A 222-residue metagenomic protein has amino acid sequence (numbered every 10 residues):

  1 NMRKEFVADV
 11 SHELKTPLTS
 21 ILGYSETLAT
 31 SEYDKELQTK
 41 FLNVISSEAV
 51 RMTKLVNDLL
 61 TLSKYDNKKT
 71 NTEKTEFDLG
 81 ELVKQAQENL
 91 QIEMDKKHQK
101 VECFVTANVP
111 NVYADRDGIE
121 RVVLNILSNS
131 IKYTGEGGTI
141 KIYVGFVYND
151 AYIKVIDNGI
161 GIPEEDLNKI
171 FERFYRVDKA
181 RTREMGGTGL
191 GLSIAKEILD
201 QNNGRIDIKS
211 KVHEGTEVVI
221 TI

Functional and structural regions predicted by a protein language model:
Y33, L37, N67-T72, A107 (+1 more regions): Conserved micro-motifs of the catalytic ATP-binding
S47-M52: Short alpha-helical segment of the dimerization/phosphotransfer core of two-component systems
E73-F77, D95, K100-P110, V147: Conserved catalytic submotifs in the C-terminal HATPase_c
L79, G161-E172: Short helix N-cap motif at coil->helix boundaries in the Bergerat
S130-I131: Short helix-loop "hinge" at the ATP-lid/N-box region of the Bergerat-fold HATPase_c
G137-N149: Short beta-strand/loop element within the Bergerat-fold HATPase_c
N203-G204: Conserved glycine-rich
